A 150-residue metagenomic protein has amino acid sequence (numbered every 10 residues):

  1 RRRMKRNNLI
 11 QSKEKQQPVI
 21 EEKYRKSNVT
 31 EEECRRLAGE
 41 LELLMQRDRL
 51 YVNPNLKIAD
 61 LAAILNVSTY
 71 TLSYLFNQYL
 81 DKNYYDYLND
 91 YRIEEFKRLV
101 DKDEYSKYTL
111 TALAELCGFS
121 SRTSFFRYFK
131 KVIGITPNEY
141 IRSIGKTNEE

Functional and structural regions predicted by a protein language model:
R2-A112, L116, Y128-K131, N138-E150: Membrane-proximal linker segments that couple transmembrane helices to downstream signaling/catalytic modules
T69, S121-T123: The DNA-contacting recognition helix of HTH DNA-binding domains and analogous helical DNA-recognition elements
